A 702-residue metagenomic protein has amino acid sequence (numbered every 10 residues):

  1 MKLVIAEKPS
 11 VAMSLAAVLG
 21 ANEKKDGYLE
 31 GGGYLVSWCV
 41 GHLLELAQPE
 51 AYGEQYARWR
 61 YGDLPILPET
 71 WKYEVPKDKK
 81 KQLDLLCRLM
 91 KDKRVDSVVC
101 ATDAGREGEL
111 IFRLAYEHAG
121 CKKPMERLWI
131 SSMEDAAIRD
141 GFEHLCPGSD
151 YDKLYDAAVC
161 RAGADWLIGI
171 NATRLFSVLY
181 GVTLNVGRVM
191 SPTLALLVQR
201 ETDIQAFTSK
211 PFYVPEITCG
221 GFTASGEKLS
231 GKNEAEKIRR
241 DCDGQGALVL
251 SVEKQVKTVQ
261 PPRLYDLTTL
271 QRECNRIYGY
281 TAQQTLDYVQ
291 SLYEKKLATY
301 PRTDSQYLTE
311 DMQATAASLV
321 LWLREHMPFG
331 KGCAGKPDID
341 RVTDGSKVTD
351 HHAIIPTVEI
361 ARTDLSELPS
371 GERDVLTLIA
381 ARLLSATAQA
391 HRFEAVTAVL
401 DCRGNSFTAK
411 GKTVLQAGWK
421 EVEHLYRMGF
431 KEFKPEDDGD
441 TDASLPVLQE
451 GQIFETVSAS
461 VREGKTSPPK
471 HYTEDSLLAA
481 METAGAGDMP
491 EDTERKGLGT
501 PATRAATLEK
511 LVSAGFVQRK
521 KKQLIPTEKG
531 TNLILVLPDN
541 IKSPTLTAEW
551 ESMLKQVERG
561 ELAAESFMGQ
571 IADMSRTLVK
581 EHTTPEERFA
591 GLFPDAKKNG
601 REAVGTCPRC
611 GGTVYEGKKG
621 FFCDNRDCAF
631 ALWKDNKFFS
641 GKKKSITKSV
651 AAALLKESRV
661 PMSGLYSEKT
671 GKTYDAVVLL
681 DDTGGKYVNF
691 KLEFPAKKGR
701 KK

Functional and structural regions predicted by a protein language model:
M1-A162, W166, F430-E432, S444 (+2 more regions): Intrinsically disordered, low-complexity regulatory segments
M1-L3, A101-A104, G181-T183, K254-R263 (+3 more regions): Conserved short loop/turn motifs at secondary-structure junctions
K2-L3, M90, T173, A206 (+3 more regions): Basic, low-complexity terminal or inter-domain segments flanking catalytic cores
E7, V11, D78-L86, A104-A115 (+23 more regions): Helical mechanochemical/support elements of P-loop NTPase systems and associated helical scaffolds
E30-G32, T218-F222, D401-N405, T670: Short strand-coil-strand connectors
W71, K93, D135-C219, K254-T258: C-terminal or mid-to-C-terminal helical accessory/interaction module adjacent to the motor/catalytic core
K232-Y265, Q271, T545: Metal- or metallocofactor-binding catalytic centers and their adjacent structured scaffolds across diverse enzyme
